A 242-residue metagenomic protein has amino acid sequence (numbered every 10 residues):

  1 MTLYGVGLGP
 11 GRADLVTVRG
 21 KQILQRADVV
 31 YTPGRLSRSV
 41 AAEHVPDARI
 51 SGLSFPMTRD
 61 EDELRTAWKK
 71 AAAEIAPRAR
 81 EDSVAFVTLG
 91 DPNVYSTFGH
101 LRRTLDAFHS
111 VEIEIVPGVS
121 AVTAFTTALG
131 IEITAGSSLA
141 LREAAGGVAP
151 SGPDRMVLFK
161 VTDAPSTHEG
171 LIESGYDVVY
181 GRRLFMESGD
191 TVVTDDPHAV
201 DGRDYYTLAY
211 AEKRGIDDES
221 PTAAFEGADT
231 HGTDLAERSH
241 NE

Functional and structural regions predicted by a protein language model:
M1-A13, G20-K21, Q25-E112, E212 (+2 more regions): Class I S-adenosyl-L-methionine
R19-I23, V45-D47, L101-T104, I131 (+3 more regions): Short, solvent-exposed amphipathic alpha-helical segments in soluble enzyme and RNA/protein-processing domains
T32-P33, F86-T88, I115-G118, A135 (+1 more regions): General beta-strand structural signal in soluble alpha/beta enzymes
R38-S39, T58-R59, V119-T123, P165 (+1 more regions): Short gly/pro/ser/thr-enriched loop/turn and capping motifs at secondary-structure boundaries
E63-A73, A128-I131, S151-R155, V192-H198: Short, surface-exposed amphipathic charged segments that create phosphate/polyanion-binding patches used for binding
E74-P77, E132-A144, H198-L208: A polyampholytic, Gly/Pro-enriched intrinsically disordered region
N93-P153: Class I SAM-dependent methyltransferase SAM-binding "motif I" and its flanking Rossmann-like core
S151-E242: A contiguous loop/helix-start segment that scaffolds small-molecule binding in enzyme catalytic cores
